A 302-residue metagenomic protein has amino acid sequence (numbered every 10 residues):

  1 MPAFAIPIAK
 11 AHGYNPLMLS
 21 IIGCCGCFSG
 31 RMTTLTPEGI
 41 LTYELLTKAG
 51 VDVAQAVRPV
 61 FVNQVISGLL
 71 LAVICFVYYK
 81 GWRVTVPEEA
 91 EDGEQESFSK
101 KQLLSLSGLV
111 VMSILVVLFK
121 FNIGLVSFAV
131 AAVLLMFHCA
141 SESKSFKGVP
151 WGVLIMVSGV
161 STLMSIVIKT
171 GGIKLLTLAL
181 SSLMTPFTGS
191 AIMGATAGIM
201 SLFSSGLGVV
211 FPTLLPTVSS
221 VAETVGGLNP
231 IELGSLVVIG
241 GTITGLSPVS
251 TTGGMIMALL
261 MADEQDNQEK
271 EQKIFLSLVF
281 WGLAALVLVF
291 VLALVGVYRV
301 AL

Functional and structural regions predicted by a protein language model:
M1-I6, H12, L17, L183-I239: Hydrophobic alpha-helical transmembrane segments of multi-pass integral membrane proteins, predominantly secondary
P2-A5, C25, F128-L135, P216-V218: Hydrophobic transmembrane alpha-helices of multi-pass, membrane-embedded glycosylation machinery
A9-P16, F137-K147, L163-M164, E223-P230 (+1 more regions): Juxtamembrane membrane-interface segments at transmembrane alpha-helix termini
K10-E88, N229-I239, G254-Y298, L302: Membrane-core helix-loop-helix motifs of multi-pass transport proteins
M18-C24, K147-V157, T213-L214: Cytoplasmic-side transmembrane-helix entry/capping segments in multi-pass membrane proteins
C24-R31, L115-F119, A195-V209, V238-S247: Transmembrane alpha-helix interface/packing and boundary motifs in multi-pass membrane proteins, characterized by
V62-G172, W281-A285, V289-L302: Hydrophobic transmembrane alpha-helices of multi-pass small-molecule transporters
Q64-I66, N122-A131, L178-G189, I239-P248: Structural signature of hydrophobic alpha-helical transmembrane segments
